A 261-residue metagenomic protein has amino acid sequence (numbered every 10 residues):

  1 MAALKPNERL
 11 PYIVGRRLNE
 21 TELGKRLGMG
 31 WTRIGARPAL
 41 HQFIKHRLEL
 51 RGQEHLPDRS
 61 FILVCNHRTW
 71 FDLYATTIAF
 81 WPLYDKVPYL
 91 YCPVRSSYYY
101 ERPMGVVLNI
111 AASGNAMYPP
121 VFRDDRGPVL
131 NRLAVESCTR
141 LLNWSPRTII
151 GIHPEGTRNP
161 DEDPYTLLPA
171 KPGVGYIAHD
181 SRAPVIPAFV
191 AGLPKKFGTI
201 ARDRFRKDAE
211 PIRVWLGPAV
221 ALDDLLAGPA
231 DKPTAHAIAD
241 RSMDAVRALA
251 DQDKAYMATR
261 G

Functional and structural regions predicted by a protein language model:
A2-P11, G15-R16, E20-L23, V129-G261: Non-catalytic C-terminal accessory region of glycerolipid acyltransferases and related lyso-lipid remodeling enzymes
R17-K45, E101-M117, R132, R202-A209: Alpha-helical membrane-targeting segments
A36-H67: Helix-to-loop junction immediately C-terminal to a conserved catalytic motif
A36-L40, F80-W81, L108-N109, C138-T139 (+1 more regions): Short amphipathic alpha-helical segments and helix-helix/interface helices
H46, K86-Y89, E210-I212: Residue-level signal for beta-strand positions within conserved beta-sheet cores that form or flank
L48-L50, Y118, V214: Generic structural signal for residues in well-ordered beta-strands
E54, H67, S96-Y98, G156 (+2 more regions): Short, flexible active-site-adjacent loop segments at beta-strand->alpha-helix junctions, enriched in small/polar
D58-G127: Catalytic core of membrane glycerolipid acyltransferases/transacylases, capturing the structured, soluble-facing
